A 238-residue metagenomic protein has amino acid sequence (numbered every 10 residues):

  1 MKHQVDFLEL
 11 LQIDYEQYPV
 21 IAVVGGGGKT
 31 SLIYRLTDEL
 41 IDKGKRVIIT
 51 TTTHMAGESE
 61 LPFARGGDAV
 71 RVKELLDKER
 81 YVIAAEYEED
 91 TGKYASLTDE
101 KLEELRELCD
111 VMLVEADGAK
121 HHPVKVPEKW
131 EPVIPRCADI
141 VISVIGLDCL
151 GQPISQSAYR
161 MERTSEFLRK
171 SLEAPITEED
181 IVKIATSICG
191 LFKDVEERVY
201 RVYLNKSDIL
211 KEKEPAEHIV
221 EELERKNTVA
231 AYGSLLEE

Functional and structural regions predicted by a protein language model:
H3-K43: Walker A (P-loop) phosphate-binding motif
I13-E16, I41, K73-D77, E104-R106 (+2 more regions): Solvent-exposed alpha-helices and their adjacent loops that cap or buttress functional pockets in soluble metabolic
V23, I48-T51, I83-E86, M112-A116 (+3 more regions): General beta-strand structural signal in soluble alpha/beta enzymes
T37-G92: N-terminal phosphate/diphosphate-binding loop that engages ATP/GTP or pyrophosphate donors across diverse enzyme folds
D42-V47, E107-V111, V195, V220-G233: Structural alpha-beta junctions
K78-V82, E107-M112, I140: Loop/turn-to-beta-strand initiation segments
T91-T98, D117-R225: Conserved catalytic-core segment of NTP-binding enzymes
I209-E212, V229-E238: Conserved GTP-binding G-domain of TRAFAC-class P-loop NTPases and closely related GTPase folds
